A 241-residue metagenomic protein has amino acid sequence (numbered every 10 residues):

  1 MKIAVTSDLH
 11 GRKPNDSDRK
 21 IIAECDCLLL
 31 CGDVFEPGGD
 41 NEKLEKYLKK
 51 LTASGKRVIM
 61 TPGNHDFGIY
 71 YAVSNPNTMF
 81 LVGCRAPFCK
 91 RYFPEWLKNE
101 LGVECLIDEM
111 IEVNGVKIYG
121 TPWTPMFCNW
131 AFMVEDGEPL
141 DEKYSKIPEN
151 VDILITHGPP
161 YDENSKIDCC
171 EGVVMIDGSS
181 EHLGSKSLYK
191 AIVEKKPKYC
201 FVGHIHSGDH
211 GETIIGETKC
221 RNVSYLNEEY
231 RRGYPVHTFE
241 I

Functional and structural regions predicted by a protein language model:
M1-S17, I107-P148, L226-E240: Core dinuclear metal-dependent hydrolase active-site scaffold
V5-S7, L28-D33, V58-N64, L106-I107 (+3 more regions): Active-site neighborhood of phospho(di)ester-bond hydrolases with catalytic His/Asp-centered motifs
T6, G11-V113: Core catalytic region of metal-dependent phosphoesterases/phosphodiesterases, especially metallo-beta-lactamase-like
H10-G11, F35, H65-F67, W123-M126 (+3 more regions): Short, solvent-exposed loop/turn segments at secondary-structure junctions
F35, K43, P76-R85, F127-C128 (+1 more regions): Active-site-proximal segments of metal-dependent phosphoesterases and phosphodiesterases across multiple
P37-G38, G68-Y71, V113-N114, M126-N129 (+3 more regions): Short catalytic/ligand-binding loop motif for oxyanion handling, primarily in non-cytosolic enzymes, centered on
E42-L48, K90, E135-L140, S179-L188: Charged helix-capping and loop-helix junction motifs
I111-N114, S187-Y199, H206-I241: Binuclear metal-dependent phosphoesterase catalytic core
